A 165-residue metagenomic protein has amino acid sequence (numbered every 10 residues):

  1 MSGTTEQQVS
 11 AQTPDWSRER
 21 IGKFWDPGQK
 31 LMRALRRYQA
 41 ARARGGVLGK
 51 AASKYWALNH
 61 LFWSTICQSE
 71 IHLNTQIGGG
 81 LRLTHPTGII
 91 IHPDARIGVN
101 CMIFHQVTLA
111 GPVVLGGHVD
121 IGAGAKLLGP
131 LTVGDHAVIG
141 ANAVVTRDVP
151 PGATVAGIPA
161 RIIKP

Functional and structural regions predicted by a protein language model:
M1-Q68: Terminal amphipathic alpha-helical/low-complexity segments used for targeting or macromolecular assembly
L73, G78-G79, T84-P93, G98-V99 (+9 more regions): Left-handed beta-helix
A160-I162: Conserved switch/coupling elements of ABC/ABC-like ATPase nucleotide-binding domains
